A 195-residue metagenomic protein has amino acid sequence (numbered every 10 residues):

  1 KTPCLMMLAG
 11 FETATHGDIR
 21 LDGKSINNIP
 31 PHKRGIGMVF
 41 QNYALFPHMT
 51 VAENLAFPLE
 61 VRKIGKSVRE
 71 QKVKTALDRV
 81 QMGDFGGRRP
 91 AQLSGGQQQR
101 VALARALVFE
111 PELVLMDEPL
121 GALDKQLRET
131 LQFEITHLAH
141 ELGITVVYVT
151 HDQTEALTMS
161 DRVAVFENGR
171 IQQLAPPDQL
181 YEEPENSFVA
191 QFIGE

Functional and structural regions predicted by a protein language model:
T2-L5, V101: ABC ATPase nucleotide-binding domain helices that frame the ATP-binding cleft
A9: Helix-to-loop junction immediately C-terminal to a conserved catalytic motif
G17-K24: Conserved ABC transporter NBD signature motif
P31-G37, L45-F188: ABC ATPase nucleotide-binding domains
N42: Serine-hydrolase catalytic-loop signature spanning alpha/beta hydrolases and amidase-signature enzymes
G194-E195: ABC ATPase nucleotide-binding domains
